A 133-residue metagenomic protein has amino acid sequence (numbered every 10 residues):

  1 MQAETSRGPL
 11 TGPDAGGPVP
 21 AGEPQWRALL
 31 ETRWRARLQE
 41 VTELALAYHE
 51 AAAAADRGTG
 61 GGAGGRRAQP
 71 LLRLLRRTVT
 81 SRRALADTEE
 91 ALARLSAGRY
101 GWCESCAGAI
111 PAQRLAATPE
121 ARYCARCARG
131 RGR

Functional and structural regions predicted by a protein language model:
M1-A97: Interaction interfaces in information-processing and related assembly proteins
T5, E104, P119: Solvent-exposed, flexible loop/coil residues
A36, I110, R122-Y123: Short alpha-helical
A93, G108-P111: A broad detector of the eukaryotic-type serine/threonine protein kinase catalytic domain
S96-R99, E120-Y123: Short metal-coordination and nucleic-acid-contact micro-motifs, chiefly zinc-binding Cys/His arrays
Y100, I110-A112, R129-G132: Short functional micro-motifs and their immediate structural scaffolds
C103-C106, C124-C127: Short cysteine-rich clusters marking metal-coordination/redox-active sites
Q113-T118: Short Cys/His-rich "knuckle" micro-motifs
